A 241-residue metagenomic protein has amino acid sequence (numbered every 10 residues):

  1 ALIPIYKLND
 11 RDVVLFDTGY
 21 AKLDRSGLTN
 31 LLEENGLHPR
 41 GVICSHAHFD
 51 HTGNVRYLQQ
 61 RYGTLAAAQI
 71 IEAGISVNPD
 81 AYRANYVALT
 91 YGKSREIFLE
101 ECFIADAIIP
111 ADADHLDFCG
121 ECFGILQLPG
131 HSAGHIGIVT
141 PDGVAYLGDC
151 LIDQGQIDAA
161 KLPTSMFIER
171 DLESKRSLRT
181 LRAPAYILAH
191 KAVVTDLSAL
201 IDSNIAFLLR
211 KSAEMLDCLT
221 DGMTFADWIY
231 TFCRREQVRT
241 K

Functional and structural regions predicted by a protein language model:
A1-N35, G137-G148: Conserved beta-strand hairpin/beta-sheet module of binuclear metal-dependent hydrolase folds, prominently
Y6, A113-C119: Short acidic-hydrophobic surface loop/beta-edge motif
R11, G36-P39, G63, A183 (+1 more regions): A general structural motif
V14, I43, A66, V144-L147 (+1 more regions): Residue-level marker for buried hydrophobic side chains located in beta-strands that build the well-ordered beta-sheet
V14-D17, G41-C44, I125-Q127: Short catalytic-loop micro-motif centered on adjacent basic/acidic residues
Y20, R25, T29-H115: Active-site HxH/HxHxD metal-binding segment of metal-dependent hydrolases
Y20-A21, C122-P129, A133-S212: Metallo-beta-lactamase
E214-K241: C-terminal regulatory/interaction regions
